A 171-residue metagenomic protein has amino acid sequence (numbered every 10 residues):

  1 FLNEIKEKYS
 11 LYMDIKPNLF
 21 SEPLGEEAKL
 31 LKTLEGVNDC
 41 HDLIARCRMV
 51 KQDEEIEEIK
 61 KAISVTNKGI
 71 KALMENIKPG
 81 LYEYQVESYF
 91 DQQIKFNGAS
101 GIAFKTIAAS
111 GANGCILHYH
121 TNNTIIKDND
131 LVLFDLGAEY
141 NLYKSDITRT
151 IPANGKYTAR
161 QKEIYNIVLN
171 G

Functional and structural regions predicted by a protein language model:
F1-G171: Active-site neighborhoods and metal-handling regions in enzymes and metal-associated proteins
